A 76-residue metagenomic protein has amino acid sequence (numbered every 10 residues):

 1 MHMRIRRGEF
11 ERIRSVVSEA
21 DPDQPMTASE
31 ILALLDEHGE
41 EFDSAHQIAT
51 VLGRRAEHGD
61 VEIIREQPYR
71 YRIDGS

Functional and structural regions predicted by a protein language model:
H2-P25, Q47, V51-R54: Positively charged, polyanion-binding regions of nucleic-acid-associated proteins
D23-L35: Short acidic, hydrophobic short linear motifs in intrinsically disordered regions
A33, T50-G53, Y69: N-terminal, well-ordered alpha-helical segments
A33-D43: Short helix-coil junctions and helix-kink-helix linkers
D43-S44, I63: Short, surface-exposed helix-loop/turn micro-motifs enriched in polar/charged residues
A56-R65: A short, conserved structural fragment
E66-S76: Short, cationic-aromatic polyanion-contact patches
